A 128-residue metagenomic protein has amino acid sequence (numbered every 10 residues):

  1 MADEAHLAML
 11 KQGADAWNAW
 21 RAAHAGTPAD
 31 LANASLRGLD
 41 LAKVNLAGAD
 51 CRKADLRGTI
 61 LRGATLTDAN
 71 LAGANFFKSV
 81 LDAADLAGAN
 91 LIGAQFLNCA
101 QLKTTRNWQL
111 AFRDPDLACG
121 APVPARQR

Functional and structural regions predicted by a protein language model:
E4-A8, Q12, A16-R128: Tandem repeat scaffolds
